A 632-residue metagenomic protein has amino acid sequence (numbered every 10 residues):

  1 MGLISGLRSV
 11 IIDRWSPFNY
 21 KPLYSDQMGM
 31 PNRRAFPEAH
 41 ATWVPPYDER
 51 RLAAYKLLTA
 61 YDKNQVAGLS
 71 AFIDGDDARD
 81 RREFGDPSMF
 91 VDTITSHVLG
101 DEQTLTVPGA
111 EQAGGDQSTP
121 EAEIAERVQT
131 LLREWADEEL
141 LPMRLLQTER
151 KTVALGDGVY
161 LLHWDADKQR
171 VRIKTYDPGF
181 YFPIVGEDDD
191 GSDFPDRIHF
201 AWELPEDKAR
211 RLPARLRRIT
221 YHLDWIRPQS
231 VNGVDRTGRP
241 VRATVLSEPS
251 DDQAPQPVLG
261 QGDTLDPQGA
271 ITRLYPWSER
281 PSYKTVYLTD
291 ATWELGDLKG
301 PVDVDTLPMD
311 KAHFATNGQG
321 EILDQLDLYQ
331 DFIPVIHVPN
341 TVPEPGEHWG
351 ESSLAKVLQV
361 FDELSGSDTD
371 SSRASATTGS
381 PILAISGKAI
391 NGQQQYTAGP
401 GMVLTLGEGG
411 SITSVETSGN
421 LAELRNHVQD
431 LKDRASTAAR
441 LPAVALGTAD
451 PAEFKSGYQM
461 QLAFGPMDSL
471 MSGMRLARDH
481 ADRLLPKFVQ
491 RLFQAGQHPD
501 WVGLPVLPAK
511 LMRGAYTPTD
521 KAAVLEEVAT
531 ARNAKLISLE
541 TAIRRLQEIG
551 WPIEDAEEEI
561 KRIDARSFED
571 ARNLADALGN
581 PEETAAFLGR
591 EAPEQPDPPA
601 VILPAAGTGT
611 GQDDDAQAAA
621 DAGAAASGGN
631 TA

Functional and structural regions predicted by a protein language model:
M1-V258, E594-V601, A606, G611-A632: Extended, helix-rich architectural segments
V66, P87, A125-Q129, L354-V357 (+3 more regions): Alpha-helix initiation and N-capping motif
D74, R82, D86-P87, D92 (+10 more regions): Conserved aromatic-histidine-acidic binding/catalytic patches
I124-V128, D137-L145, T152, K356 (+5 more regions): Short amphipathic alpha-helical segments
L216-Q229, T272-D290: Serine/threonine-rich low-complexity intrinsically disordered regions
P240-E279, Y287-T289, E294-G318: Charged, glycine/proline-rich intrinsically disordered loops and linkers
Y287, W293-L462, G514: Extended, charged amphipathic alpha-helical segments
K388-S411, G419-A632: C-terminal helix-loop subdomains that flank or include functional centers
